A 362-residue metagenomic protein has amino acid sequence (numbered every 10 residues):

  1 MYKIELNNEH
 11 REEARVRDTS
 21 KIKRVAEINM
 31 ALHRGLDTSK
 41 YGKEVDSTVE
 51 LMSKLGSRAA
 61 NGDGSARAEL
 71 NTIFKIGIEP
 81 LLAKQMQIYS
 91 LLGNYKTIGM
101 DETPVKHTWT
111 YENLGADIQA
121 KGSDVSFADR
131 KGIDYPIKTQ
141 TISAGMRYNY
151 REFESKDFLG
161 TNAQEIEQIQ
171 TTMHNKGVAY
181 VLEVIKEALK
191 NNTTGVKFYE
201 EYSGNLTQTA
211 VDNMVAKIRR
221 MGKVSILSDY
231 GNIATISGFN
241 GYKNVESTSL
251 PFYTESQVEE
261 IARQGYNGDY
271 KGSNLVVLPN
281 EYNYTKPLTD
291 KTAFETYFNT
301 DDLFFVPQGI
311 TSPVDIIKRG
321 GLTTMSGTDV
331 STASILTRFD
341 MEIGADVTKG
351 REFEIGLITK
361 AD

Functional and structural regions predicted by a protein language model:
M1-R67, K360-D362: N-terminal alpha-helical "arm" segments
R34-S39, A128-I133, N283-T285, T296-Y297: A ubiquitous short alpha-helical element
Y41-S90, F158, N299-M325, D329-S331 (+1 more regions): Short N-terminal signal/transit or membrane-insertion segments and the immediately adjacent low-complexity/disordered
N61-A144: Assembly/oligomerization interface modules of large self-assembling protein complexes
S143-G222: Alpha-helical scaffold segments that mediate packing/assembly in large oligomeric complexes
N175, A179, N232-A234, I343: Short loop/turn segments at secondary-structure transitions that flank enzyme active sites
K190-G268: Extended, solvent-exposed, turn-rich assembly/linker loops in the middle of proteins
Y242-D362: Sequence/fold signature of self-assembling virion shell proteins
